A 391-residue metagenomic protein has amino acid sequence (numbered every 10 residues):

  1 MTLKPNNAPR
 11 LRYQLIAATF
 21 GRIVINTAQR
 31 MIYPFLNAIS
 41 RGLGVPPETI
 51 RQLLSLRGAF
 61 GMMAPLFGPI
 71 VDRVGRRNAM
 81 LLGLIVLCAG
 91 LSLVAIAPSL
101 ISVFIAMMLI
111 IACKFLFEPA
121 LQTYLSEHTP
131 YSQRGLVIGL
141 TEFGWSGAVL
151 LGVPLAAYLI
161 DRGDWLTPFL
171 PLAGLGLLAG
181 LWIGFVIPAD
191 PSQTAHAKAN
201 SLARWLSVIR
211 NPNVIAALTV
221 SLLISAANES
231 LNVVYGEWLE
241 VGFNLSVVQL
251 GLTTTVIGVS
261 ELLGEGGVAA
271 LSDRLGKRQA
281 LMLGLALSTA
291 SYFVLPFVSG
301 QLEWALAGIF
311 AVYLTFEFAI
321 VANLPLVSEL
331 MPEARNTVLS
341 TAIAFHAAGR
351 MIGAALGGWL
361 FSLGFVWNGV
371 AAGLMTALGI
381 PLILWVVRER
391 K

Functional and structural regions predicted by a protein language model:
T2-P9, A189-A217: Juxtamembrane intracellular "pre-TM" segments in multi-pass secondary transporters
Y33, I215-T255: Extracytoplasmic gate region of multi-pass secondary transporters
S55-G68, T255-G264: Central cavity-lining transmembrane alpha-helices of secondary-active solute carriers, predominantly the Major
M63-P98: Conserved MFS/SLC helix-loop-helix module at the cytosolic interface between two early adjacent transmembrane helices
A64-G75, G264-G276, F361: Helix-to-loop junctions at the C-terminal end of transmembrane segments in multipass secondary transporters
M107-G144: Cytoplasmic helix-loop-helix junction between adjacent transmembrane helices in 12-TM secondary transporters
T141-F185: Helix-loop-helix hairpin linking two adjacent transmembrane segments in secondary transporters
R278-N323: C-terminal transmembrane helical hairpin of 12-TM major facilitator-type secondary transporters
